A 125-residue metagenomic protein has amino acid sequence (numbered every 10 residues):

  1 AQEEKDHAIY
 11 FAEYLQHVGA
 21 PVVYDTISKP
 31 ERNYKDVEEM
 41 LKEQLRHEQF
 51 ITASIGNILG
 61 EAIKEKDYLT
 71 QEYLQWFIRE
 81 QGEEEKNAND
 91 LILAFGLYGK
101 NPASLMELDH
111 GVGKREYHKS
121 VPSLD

Functional and structural regions predicted by a protein language model:
A1-D125: Iron-associated oxidoreductase/ferritin-like identity signal
